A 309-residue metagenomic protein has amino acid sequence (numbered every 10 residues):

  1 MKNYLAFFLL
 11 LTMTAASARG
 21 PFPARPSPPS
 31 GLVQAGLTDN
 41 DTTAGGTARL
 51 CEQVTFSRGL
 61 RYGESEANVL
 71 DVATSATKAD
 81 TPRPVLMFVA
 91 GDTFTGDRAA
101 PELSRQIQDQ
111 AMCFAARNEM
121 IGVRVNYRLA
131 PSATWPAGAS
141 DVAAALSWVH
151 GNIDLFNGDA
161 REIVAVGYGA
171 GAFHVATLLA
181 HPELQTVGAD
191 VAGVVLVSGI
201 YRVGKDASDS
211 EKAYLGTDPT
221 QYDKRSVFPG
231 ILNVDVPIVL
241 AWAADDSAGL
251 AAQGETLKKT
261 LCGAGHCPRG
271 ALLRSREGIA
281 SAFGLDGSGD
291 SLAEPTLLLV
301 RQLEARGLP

Functional and structural regions predicted by a protein language model:
G20-T81: N-terminal cap/lid segment of alpha/beta-hydrolase-fold proteins
T81-T93: Short beta-strand element of the alpha/beta-hydrolase
F88-G91, R124, W148: Structural cue for short, hydrophobic secondary-structure segments
A100-V123: Short amphipathic alpha-helix adjacent to the substrate-entry channel of hydrolases
A144-E211, Y222: Primarily recognizes the serine-hydrolase "nucleophile elbow" in alpha/beta-hydrolase and SGNH/GDSL folds
G188-T256: The feature captures the conserved acid-bearing segment of alpha/beta-hydrolase catalytic domains
A241, A248-K258, C262-P309: C-terminal catalytic histidine-bearing segment of alpha/beta-hydrolase fold enzymes
